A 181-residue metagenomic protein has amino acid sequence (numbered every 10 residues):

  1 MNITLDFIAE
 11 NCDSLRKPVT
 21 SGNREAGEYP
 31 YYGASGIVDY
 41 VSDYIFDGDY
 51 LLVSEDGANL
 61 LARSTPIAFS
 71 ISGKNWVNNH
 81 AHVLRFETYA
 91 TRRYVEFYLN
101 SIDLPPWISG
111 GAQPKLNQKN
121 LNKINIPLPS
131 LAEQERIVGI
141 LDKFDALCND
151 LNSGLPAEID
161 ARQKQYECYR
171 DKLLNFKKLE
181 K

Functional and structural regions predicted by a protein language model:
M1-R16, G22-Y32, E158, K164 (+1 more regions): Non-catalytic DNA-recognition/assembly elements of restriction-modification systems
M1-T20, E87-R93, I102-G110, K123-N125 (+3 more regions): Surface-exposed interaction/gating patches
M1-T4, N125-K181: Amphipathic alpha-helical coiled-coil/heptad-repeat segments
D13, E55-D56, D142, D171: Acidic side chains
G33-S35, D43-N100, S109-A112, N117: A short beta-sheet element
D39: Short glycine-rich, acidic/polar surface loops and turns
N120: Residues forming anionic-ligand binding surfaces in small-molecule and nucleic-acid pockets of primarily soluble enzymes
